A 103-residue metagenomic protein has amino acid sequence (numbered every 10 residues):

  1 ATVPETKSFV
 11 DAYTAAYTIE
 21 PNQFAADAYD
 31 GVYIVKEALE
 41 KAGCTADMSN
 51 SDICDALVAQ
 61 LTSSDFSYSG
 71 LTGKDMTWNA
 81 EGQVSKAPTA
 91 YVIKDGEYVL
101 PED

Functional and structural regions predicted by a protein language model:
A1-D103: Extracytosolic ligand-binding ectodomains
